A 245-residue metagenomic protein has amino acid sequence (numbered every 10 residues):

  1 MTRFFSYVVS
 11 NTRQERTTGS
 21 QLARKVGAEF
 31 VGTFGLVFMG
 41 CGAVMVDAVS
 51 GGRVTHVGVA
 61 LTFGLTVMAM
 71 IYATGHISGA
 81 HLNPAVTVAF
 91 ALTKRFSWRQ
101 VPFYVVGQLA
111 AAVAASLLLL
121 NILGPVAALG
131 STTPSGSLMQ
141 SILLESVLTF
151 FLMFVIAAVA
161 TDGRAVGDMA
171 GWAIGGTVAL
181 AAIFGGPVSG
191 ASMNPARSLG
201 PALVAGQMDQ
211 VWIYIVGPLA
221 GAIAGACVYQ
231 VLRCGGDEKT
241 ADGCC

Functional and structural regions predicted by a protein language model:
M1-C245: Membrane-interface helix-loop junctions and terminal tails of multi-pass membrane proteins
